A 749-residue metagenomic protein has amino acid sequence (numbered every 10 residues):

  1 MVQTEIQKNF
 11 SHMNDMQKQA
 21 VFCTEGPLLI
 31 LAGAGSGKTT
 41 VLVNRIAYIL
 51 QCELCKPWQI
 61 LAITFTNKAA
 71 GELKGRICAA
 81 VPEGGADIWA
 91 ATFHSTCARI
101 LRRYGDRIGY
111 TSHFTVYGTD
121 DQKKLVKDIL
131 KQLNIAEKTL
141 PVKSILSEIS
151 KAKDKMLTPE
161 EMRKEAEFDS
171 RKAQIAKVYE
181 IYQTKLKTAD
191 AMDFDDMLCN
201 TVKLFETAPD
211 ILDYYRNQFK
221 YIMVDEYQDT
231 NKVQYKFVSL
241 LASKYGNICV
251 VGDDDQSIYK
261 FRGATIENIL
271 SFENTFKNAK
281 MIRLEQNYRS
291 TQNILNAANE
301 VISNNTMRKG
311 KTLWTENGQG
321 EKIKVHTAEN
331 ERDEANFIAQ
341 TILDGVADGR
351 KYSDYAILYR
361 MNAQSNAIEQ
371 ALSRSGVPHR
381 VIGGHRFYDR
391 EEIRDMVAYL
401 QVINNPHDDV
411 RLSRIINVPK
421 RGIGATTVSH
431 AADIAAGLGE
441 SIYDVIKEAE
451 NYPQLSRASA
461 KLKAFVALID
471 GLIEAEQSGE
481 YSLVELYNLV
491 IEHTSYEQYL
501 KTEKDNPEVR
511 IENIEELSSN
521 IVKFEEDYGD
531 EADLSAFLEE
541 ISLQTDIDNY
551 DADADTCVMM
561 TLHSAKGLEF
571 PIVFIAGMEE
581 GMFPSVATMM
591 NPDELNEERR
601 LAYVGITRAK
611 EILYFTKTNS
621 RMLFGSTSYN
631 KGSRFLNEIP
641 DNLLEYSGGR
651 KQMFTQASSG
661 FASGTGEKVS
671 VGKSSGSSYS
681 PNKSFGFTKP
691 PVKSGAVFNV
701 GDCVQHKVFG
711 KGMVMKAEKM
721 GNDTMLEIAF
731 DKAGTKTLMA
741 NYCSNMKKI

Functional and structural regions predicted by a protein language model:
M1-K8, E25-L28, G33-S36, A47-Y221 (+13 more regions): A basic/glycine-biased coupling hinge at the interface between accessory DNA-binding modules
F10-M13, K18-A34, W58, I108-T115 (+7 more regions): Inter-lobe coupling/hinge region of RecA-like P-loop helicase motors
N14, T39, I63, A90 (+16 more regions): Conserved phosphate/pyrophosphate-binding and hydrolysis machinery centered on Walker-type P-loop NTPases, extending
G26, C55-Q59, G84-D87, K244-N247 (+9 more regions): Short glycine-/polar-rich loops that comprise or flank the Walker A/P-loop and associated switch/sensor motifs
S36, V224, Q228-M307, K311-E316 (+2 more regions): Conserved helicase motor core of SF1/SF2 NTP-dependent helicases
S36-L42, I46, K277-K280, E285-P378 (+5 more regions): Helicase P-loop NTPase motor core
F168, K351, S365-V377, R390 (+2 more regions): Conserved helicase C-terminal RecA-like lobe
K501, G577-L738, Y742-I749: C-terminal accessory regions
